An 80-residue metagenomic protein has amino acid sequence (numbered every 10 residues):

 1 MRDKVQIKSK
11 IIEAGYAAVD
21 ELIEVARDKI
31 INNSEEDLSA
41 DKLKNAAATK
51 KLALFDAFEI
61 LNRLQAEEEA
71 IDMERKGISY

Functional and structural regions predicted by a protein language model:
M1-I7, D72-Y80: Extended, compositionally biased interaction tracts of eukaryotic scaffold proteins
M1-L43: Extended, surface-exposed interaction regions
E24, I60, I71, G77-I78: General N-terminal targeting signals
S34-D72: Amphipathic alpha-helical protein-protein interaction segments
